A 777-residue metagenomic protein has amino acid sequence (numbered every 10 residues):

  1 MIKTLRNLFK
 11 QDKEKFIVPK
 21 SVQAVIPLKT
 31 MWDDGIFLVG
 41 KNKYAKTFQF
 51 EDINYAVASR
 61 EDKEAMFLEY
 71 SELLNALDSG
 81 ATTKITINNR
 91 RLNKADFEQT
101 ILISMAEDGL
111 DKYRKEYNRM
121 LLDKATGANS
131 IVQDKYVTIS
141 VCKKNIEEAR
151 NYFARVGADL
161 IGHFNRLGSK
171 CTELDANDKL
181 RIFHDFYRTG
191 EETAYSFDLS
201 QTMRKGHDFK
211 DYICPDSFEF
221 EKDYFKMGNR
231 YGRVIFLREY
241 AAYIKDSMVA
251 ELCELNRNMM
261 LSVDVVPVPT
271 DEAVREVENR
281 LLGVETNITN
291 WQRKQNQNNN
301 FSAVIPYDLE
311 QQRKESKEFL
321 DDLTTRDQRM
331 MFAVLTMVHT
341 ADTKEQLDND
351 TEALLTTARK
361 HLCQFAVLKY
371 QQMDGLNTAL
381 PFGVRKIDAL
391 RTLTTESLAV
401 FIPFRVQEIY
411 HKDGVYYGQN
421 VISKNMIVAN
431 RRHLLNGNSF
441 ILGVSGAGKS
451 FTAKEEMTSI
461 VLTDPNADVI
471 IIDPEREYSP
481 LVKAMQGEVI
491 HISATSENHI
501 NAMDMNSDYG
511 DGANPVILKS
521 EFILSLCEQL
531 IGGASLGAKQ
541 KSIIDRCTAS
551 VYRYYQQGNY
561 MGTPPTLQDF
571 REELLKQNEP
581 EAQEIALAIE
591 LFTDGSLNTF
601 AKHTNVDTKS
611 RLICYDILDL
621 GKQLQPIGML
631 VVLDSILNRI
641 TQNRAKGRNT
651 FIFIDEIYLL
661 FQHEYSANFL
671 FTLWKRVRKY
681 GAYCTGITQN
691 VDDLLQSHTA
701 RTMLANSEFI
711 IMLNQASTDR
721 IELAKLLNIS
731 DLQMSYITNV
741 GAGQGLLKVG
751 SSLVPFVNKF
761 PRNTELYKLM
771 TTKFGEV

Functional and structural regions predicted by a protein language model:
M1-F404: Extended, folded cores of ATP/NTP-driven motor/assembly subunits in large transport and secretion machines
I53, R60-S79, R90, V268 (+9 more regions): P-loop NTPase motor domains
I441: Hydrophobic anchor at the beta1->P-loop junction of P-loop NTPases
V444: P-loop (Walker A) phosphate-binding loop of NTP-binding proteins
K449: Conserved lysine of the Walker
T452: Hydrophobic positions on the alpha1 helix immediately C-terminal to the Walker A/P-loop
S459-I470: Post-Walker A helix-loop "phosphate-sensing" segment adjacent to the P-loop in P-loop NTPases
Q486-I490, T699-M712: A short helix-turn-beta junction within AAA+ P-loop NTPase domains corresponding to the substrate/partner-engaging
